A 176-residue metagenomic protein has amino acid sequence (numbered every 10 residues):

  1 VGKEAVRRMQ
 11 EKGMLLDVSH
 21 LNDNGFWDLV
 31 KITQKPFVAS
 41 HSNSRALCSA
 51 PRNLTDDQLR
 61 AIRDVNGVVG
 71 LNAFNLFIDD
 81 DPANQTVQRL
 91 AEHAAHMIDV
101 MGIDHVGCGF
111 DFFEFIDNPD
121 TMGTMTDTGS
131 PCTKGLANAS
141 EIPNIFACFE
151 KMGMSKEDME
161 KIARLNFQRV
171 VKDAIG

Functional and structural regions predicted by a protein language model:
V1-R7, E11-L15, N43-T55, A83 (+2 more regions): Glycine-rich tight-turn/loop motif centered on a GG-T
V1-V38, P51-G67, Q88-D104: Histidine/acidic residue-rich metal-binding segments in metalloenzymes
L16, H41, V69, D111 (+1 more regions): Conserved, mostly hydrophobic/aromatic
L21-W27, S44-L47, N75-D79, E114-I116: Active-site environment of divalent metal-dependent phosphoester hydrolases
R63-N84: A conserved active-site cap/scaffold subdomain adjacent to cofactor or substrate pockets
A73, M101-M125, K134-G135: Short acidic/histidine-rich active-site segments
A83, D117-G123, V171-G176: Short glycine/threonine-rich loop-to-helix capping motif typified by GTGT followed within a few residues by an Asp-Pro
K134-G176: Mid-to-C-terminal alpha-helical segments outside catalytic/metal-binding sites
